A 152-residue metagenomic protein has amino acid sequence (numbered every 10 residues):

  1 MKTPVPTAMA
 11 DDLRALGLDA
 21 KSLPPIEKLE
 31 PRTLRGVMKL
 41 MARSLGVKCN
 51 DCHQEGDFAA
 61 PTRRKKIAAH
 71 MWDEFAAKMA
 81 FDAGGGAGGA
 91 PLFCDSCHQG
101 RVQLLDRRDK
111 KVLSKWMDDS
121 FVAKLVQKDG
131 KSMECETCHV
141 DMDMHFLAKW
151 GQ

Functional and structural regions predicted by a protein language model:
M1-G46, D51-G88, L105-D129, K149-Q152: Sequence context of c-type cytochrome heme-c attachment sites
G46-G56, P91-R101, K131-D141: The canonical Cys-X-X-Cys-His
T62, F93, E134, A148-K149: Secondary-structure junction/capping motif
T137, D141-Q152: Short, low-complexity, Pro/Ser/Thr/Gly-rich segments in the mature regions of secreted, periplasmic
